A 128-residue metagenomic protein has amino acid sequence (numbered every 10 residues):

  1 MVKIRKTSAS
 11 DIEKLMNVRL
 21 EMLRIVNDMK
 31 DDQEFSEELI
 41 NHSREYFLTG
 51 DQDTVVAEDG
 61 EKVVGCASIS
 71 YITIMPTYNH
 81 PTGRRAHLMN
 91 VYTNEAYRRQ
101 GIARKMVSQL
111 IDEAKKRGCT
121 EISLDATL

Functional and structural regions predicted by a protein language model:
K3-N17: A short beta-loop-alpha structural element at the N-terminal edge of CoA-dependent acyl/N-acetyltransferase catalytic
L23-R44: Conserved GNAT-fold acetyl-CoA-binding loop/helix
R44-V56, H87: A short helix-loop-beta-strand connector motif used in the catalytic cores of GNAT acetyltransferases and, in some
V56, K62-Y71, H87, Y92: Conserved beta-strand in the GNAT
C66, T73-L88, R98: A conserved beta-turn-beta hairpin within the catalytic core of GNAT-like acetyltransferases that forms part
Y71-P76, S123-D125: Conserved catalytic-core motifs of GNAT/GCN5-like acyltransferases
T93, R99-D112: Conserved acetyl-CoA-binding loop-helix of GNAT-fold acetyltransferases
A114-A126: Conserved GNAT acetyl-CoA-binding A-motif
